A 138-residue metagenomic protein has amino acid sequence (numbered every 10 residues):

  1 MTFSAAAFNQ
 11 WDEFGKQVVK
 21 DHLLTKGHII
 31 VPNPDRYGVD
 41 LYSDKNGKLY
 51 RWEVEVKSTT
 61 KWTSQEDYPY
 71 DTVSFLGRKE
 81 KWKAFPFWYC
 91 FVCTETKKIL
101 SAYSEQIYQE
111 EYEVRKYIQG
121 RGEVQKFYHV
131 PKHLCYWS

Functional and structural regions predicted by a protein language model:
M1-Q17, D21: Interdomain/boundary linker segments immediately adjacent to catalytic/signaling cores
F3-N9, K26, V31-P32, L49 (+1 more regions): Catalytic cores of nucleic-acid endonucleases
F14, V18, R36, A84: Short, well-structured alpha-helical interface segments that form or flank functional binding sites
V19, Y42, K81, V124-K126: Intrinsically disordered, low-complexity, compositionally biased regions/tails
D21, T25-K26, Y42-E53: Active-site beta-strand-loop-beta-strand hairpin of nuclease catalytic cores that positions key catalytic residues
T25, D44-N46, T94-S138: Non-catalytic C-terminal interaction segments of nucleic acid-processing enzymes
I29-K45: Charged, well-structured alpha/beta interaction segments
